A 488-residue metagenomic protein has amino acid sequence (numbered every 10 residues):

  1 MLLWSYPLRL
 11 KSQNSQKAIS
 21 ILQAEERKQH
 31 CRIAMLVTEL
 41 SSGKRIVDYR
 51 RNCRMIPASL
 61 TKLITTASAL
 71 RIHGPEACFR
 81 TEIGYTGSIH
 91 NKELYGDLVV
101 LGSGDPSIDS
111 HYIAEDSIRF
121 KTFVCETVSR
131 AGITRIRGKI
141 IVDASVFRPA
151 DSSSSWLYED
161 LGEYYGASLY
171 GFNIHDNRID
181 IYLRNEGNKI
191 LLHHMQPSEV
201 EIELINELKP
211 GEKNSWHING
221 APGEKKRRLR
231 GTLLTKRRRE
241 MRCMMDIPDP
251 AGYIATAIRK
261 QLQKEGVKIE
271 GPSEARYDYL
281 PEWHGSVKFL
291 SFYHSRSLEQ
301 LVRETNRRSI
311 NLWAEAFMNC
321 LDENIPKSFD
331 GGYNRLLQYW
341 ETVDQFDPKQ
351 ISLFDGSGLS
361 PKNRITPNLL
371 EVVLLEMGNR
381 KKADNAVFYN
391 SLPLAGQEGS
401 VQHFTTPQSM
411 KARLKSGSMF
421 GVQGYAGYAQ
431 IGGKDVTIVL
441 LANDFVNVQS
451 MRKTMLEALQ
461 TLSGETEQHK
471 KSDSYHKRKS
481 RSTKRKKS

Functional and structural regions predicted by a protein language model:
S5-P7: N-terminal signal peptide c-region/cleavage motif recognized by signal peptidases
L10-R54, P75, R80, F123-G132: Beta-lactamase-like hydrolase cores
A24, I46-D48, R308, E315-R478 (+1 more regions): Small-residue-rich helix-loop
R32, S41, N91-Y170, N177 (+1 more regions): Mid-domain, small-residue-enriched loop/turn segments at the edges of structured enzyme/sensor domains
G43, P57-P75, I140, F172 (+3 more regions): Active-site SXXK
I72-T86, G271-S273, N385-F388: Short, well-structured active-site flanking segments
V200-A221, G285-F292, Q402-G432: Short, Gly/Ser/Thr-enriched beta-strand-loop segments that form substrate-interacting elements of hydrolase/peptidase
L208-F388: A small/polar active-site loop signature that marks catalytic segments
